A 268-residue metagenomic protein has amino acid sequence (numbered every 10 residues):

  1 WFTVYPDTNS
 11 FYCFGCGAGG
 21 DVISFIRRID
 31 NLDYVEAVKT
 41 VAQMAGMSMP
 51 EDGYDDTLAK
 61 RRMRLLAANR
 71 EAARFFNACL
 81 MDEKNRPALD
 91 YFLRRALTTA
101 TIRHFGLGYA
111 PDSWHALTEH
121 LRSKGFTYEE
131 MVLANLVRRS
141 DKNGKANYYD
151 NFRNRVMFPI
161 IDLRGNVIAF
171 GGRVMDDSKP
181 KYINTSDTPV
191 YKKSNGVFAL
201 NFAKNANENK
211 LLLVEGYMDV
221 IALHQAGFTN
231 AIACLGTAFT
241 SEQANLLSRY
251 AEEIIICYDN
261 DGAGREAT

Functional and structural regions predicted by a protein language model:
W1-L133, R138, R155: Non-catalytic accessory segments of DNA primases and related replication-initiation nucleases
Y5-D7, T57-E71, S113-I254, T268: Phosphate-handling DNA/RNA-contact segment within nucleic-acid enzymes
I26, C234-A238, Y258-N260: Short beta->alpha connector loops at strand-helix junctions that form conserved, small/polar/Pro-enriched
M44, F239-T240, A263-R265: Short gly/pro/ser/thr-enriched loop/turn and capping motifs at secondary-structure boundaries
D55, G106, T237-A238, D261: Conserved beta-strand edge residues that scaffold enzyme active sites
A78-L80, G108, V190, K210-L211 (+2 more regions): Residue-level marker of alpha-helix boundaries and capping positions
A251-A263: A structural-propensity feature for long, helix-poor, extended segments
